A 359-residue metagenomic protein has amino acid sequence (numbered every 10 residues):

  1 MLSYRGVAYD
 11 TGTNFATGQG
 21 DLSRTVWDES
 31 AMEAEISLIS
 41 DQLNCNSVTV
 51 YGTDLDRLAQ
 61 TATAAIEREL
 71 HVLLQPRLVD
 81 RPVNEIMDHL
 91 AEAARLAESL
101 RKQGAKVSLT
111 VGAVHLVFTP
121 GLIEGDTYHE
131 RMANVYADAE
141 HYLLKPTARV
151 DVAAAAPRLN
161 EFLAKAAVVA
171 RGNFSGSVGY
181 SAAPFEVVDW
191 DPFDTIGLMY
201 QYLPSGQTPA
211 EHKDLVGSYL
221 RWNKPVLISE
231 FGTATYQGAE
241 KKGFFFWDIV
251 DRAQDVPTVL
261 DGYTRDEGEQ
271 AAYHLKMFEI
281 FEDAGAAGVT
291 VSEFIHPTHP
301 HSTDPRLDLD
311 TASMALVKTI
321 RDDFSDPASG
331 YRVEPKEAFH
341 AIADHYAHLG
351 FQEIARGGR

Functional and structural regions predicted by a protein language model:
M1-I36, C45: Boundary/entry segment of secreted carbohydrate-active catalytic domains
S3-Y9, N46-V50, V72-P76, V107-V111 (+4 more regions): Hydrophobic faces of well-ordered beta-strands that scaffold small-molecule active sites in alpha/beta enzyme cores
R5-A8, D21, V291-R359: Aromatic-rich peripheral "rim/lid" segments of glycoside hydrolase catalytic domains that contact and position glycan
Q19-I39, I86-A97, S181-V187, A271-F278: Short, acidic/polar
E35-E92, D151-G179, L309: Aromatic-lined substrate-binding rim segments of carbohydrate-active enzymes
R95-A156, G179-F185, T290: Active-site groove signature of glycoside hydrolases
G125-A154, K241-R265, A312-T319: A solvent-exposed, charged loop/short amphipathic helix patch at secondary-structure junctions
G172, G176-V178, A182-P184, D189-V259 (+2 more regions): Glycoside hydrolase catalytic-domain groove-lining segments
